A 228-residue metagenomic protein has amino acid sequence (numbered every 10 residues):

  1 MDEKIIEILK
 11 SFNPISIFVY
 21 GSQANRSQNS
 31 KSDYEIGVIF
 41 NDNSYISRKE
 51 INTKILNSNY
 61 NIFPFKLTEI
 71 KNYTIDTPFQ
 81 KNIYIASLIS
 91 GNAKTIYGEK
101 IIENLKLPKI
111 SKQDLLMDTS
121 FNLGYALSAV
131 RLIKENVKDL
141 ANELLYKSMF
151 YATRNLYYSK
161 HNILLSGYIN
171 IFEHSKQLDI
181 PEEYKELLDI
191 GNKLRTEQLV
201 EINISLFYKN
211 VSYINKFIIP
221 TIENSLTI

Functional and structural regions predicted by a protein language model:
M1-F12, A24-S30, D42-I228: Catalytic core of pol beta-like nucleotidyltransferases
D33-E35: Acidic Asp/Glu-based divalent-cation binding sites
G37-I39: Short hydrophobic/aromatic beta-strand micro-patches that form the beta-sheet surface supporting nucleotide- or nucleic
